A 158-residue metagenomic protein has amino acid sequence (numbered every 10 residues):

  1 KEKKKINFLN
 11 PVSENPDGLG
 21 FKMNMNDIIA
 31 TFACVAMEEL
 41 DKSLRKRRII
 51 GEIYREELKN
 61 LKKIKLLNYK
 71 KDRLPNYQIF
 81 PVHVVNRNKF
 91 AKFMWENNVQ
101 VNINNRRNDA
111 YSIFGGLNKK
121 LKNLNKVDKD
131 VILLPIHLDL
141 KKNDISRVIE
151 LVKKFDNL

Functional and structural regions predicted by a protein language model:
K1-L158: PLP-dependent aminotransferase class I/II
